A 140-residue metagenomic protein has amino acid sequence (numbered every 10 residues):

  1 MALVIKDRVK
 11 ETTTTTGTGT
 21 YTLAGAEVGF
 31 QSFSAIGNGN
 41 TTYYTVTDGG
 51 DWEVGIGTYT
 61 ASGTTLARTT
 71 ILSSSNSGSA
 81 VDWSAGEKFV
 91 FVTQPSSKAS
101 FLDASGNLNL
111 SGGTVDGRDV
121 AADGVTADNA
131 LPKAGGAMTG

Functional and structural regions predicted by a protein language model:
M1-S97, S105, M138: N-terminal assembly/attachment segments of tailed bacteriophage virion structural proteins
S77, F91, P95-G140: Fibrous stalk/shaft segments of extracellular and virion attachment machinery
